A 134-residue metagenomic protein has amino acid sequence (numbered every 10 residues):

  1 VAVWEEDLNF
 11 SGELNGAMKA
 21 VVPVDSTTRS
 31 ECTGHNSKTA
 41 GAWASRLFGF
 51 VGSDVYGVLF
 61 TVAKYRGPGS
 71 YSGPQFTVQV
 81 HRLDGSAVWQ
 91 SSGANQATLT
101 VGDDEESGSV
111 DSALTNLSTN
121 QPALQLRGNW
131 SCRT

Functional and structural regions predicted by a protein language model:
V1-T134: An extracellular/secretory-lumen and virion-surface interaction module
